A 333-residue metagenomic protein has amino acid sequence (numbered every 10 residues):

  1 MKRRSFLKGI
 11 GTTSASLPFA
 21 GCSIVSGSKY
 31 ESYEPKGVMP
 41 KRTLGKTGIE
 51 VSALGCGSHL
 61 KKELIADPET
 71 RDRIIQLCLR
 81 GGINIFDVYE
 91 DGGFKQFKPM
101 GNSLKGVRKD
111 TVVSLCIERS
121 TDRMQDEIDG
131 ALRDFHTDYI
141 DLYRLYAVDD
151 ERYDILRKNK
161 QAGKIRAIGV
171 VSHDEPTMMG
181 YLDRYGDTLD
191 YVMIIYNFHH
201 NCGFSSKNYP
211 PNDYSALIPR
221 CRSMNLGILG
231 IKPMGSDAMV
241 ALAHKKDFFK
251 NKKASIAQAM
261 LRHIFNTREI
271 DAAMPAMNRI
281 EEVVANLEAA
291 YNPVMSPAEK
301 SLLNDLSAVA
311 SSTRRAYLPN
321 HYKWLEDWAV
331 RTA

Functional and structural regions predicted by a protein language model:
M1-K2: N-terminal secretory signal peptides
S5-S26: N-terminal export signals
L7, T13-S14, G203, N212-A333: Structured C-terminal cap/extension of enzyme domains
G21-L54, S58: C-terminal segment of N-terminal export signals and the immediately downstream linker at the start of the mature
L44, C56, F86, I140 (+3 more regions): Conserved, mostly hydrophobic/aromatic
I85-S103: Glycine-rich, proline-tolerant flexible connector loops at the mouths of alpha/beta enzymes
G101-S114: Alpha-helix-loop-beta-strand connector modules within alpha/beta enzyme cores
T111, R119-N212, A216-L229: Glycine/proline-rich, positively charged, aromatic-decorated active-site loop/lid region on the catalytic face
